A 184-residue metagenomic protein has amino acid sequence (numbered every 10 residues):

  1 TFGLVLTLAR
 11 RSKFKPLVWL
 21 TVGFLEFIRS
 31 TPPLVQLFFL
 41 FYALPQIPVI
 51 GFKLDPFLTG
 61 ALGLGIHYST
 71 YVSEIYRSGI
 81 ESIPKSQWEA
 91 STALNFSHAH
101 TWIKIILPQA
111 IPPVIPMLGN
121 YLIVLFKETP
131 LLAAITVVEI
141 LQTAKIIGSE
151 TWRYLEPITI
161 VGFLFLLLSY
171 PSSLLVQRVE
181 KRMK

Functional and structural regions predicted by a protein language model:
T1-K184: Transmembrane alpha-helices and adjacent helix-loop boundaries
